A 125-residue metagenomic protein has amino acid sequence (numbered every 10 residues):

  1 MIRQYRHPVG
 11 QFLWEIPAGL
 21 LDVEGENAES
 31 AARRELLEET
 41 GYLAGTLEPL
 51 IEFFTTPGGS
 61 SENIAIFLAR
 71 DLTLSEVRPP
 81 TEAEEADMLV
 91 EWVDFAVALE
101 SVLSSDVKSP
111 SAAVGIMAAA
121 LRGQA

Functional and structural regions predicted by a protein language model:
M1-R34, E76, E82-M88: Conserved Nudix-box catalytic region and its N-terminal flanking loop in Nudix hydrolases and closely related
Y5, G25, R70-L74, F95-A96 (+1 more regions): Short loop segments at secondary-structure junctions
R6-P8, E15, L37, G41-E76: Active-site segment of metal-dependent pyrophosphate-handling enzymes, primarily the Nudix hydrolase catalytic core
F12, P49, F53, P57-S60 (+2 more regions): Nudix hydrolase/Nudix homology domain
